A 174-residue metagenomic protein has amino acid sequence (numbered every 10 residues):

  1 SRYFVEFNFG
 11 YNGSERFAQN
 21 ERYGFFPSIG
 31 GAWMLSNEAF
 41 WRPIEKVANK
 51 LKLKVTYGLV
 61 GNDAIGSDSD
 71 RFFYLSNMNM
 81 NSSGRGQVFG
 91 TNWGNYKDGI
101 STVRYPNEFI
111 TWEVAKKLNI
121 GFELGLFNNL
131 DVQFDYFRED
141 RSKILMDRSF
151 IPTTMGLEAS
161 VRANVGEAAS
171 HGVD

Functional and structural regions predicted by a protein language model:
S1-D174: Extracellular/periplasmic, surface-exposed regions of secreted and cell-surface proteins
